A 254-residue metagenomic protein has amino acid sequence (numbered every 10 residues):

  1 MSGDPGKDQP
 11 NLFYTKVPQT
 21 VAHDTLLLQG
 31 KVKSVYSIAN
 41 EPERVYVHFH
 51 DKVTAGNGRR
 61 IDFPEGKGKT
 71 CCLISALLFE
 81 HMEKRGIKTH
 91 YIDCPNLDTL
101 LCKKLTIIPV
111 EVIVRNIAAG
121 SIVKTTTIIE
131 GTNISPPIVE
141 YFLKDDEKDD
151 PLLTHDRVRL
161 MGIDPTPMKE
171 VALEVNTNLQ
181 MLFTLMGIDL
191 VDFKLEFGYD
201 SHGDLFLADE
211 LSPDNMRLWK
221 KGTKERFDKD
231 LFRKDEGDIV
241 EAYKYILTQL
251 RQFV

Functional and structural regions predicted by a protein language model:
P5-T15: Juxta-kinase regulatory segment immediately upstream of eukaryotic protein kinase catalytic domains
T15, Q19-L143, L250, V254: Active-site loop/lid in soluble adenylation, ligation, and acyl-transfer enzymes
F49-H50, N116, F206-P213: Short beta-strand elements
R59-K69, K148-V171: Short histidine-centered catalytic/ligand-binding loop motif
I92-L97, L185-Y199: A short glycine-rich, hydrophobically flanked beta-strand micro-motif that places a catalytic Asp/Glu for divalent metal
V114, L190-D209: Conserved metal-phosphate-binding beta-hairpin within the catalytic cores of diverse ATP-dependent phosphoryl-transfer
M161-V191: A long amphipathic alpha-helix within ATP-dependent nucleotide-binding catalytic cores
L211-V254: C-terminal helix-cap and adjacent tail motif
